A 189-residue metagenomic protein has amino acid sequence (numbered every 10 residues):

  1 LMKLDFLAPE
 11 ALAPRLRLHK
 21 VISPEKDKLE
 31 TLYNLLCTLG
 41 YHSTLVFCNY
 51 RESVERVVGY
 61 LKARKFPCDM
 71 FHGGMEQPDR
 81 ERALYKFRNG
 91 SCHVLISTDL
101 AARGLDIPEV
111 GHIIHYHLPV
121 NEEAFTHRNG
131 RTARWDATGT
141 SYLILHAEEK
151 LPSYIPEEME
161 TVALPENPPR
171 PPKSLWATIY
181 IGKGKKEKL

Functional and structural regions predicted by a protein language model:
L1-L7: A short helix-turn-beta junction within AAA+ P-loop NTPase domains corresponding to the substrate/partner-engaging
P9-A11, E25-K28, R51-V54, M75-Q77 (+4 more regions): Conserved nucleotide-binding/hydrolysis micro-motifs of P-loop NTPases
L12-A63: Conserved interdomain hinge at the start of the Helicase C-terminal
V54-Y60, K65-A102: Conserved helicase ATPase core of P-loop NTP-dependent helicases/translocases
A63, N167-L189: Non-catalytic terminal extensions of ATP-dependent helicases
V94, N121, N129-N167: Conserved segment of the helicase C-terminal RecA-like domain
R103-L118, T140-I144: A short beta-strand element within the Helicase C-terminal
